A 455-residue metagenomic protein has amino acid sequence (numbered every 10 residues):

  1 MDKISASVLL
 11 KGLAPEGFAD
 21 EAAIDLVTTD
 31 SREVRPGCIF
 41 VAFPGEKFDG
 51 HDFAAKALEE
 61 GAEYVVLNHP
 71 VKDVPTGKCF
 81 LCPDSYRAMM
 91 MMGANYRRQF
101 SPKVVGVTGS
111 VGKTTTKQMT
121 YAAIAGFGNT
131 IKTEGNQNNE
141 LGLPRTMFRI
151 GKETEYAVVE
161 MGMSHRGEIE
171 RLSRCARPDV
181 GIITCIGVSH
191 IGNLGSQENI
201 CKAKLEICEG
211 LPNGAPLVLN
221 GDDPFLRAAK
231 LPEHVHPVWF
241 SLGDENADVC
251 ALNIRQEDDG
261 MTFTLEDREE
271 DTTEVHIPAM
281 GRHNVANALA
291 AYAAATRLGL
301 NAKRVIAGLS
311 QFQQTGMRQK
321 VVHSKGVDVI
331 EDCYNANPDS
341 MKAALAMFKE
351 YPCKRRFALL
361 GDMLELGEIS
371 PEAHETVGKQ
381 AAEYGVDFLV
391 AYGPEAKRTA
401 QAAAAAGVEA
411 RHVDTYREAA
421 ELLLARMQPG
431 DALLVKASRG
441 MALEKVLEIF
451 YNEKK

Functional and structural regions predicted by a protein language model:
M1-M91, Y351-C353, K379-Q380, Y384-P394 (+1 more regions): N-terminal leader/targeting and accessory segments in enzymes
L9, C38, A57, M92 (+13 more regions): Residue-level signal for inorganic ion chemistry
G45-F48, T315, C333-V408: Active-site beta-alpha connecting loops in nucleotide-dependent enzymes
L67, K72-P75, I182-V329, C353-K354 (+3 more regions): Acidic, Mg2+-coordinating active-site environments of NTP-dependent enzymes
A88-L217, G221, F225-H234, A425 (+1 more regions): Phosphate-binding loop of NTP-binding sites
V107, G316-R318, G440-L447: ATP-dependent carboxylate/acyl-activation modules
V188-L194, I330, M363-E368, V435: A short acidic, helix-capping loop that chelates divalent metal ions and anchors anionic groups
